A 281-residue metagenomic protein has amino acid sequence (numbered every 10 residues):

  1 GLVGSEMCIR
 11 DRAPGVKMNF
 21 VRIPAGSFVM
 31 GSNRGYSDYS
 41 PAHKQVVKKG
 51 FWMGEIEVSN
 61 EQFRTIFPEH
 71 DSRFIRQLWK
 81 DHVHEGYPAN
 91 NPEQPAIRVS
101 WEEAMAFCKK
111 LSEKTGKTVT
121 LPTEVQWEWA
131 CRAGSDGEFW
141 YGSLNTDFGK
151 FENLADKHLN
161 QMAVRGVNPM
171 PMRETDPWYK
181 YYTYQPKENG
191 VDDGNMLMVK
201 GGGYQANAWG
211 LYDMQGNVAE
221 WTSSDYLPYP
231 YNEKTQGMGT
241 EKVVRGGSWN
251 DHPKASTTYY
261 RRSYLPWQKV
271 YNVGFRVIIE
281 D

Functional and structural regions predicted by a protein language model:
G1-I9: Short, small-residue-biased leader/transition segments that mark boundaries at the very start of proteins
G1-L2, R22, W52, E57 (+4 more regions): Short aromatic/basic micro-patch
S5, M18-F20, V119: Short glycine-aromatic motifs
R12-Q77, V99-E102, G216: A short glycine-rich, aromatic-capped structural motif
V21, W52, E138, E220 (+1 more regions): Residues embedded in well-ordered beta-strands
V29, N33-R34, D81-R262, P266-Y271: Functional-site microenvironments in short loops/helix caps that host divalent-cation chemistry
Y271-D281: Short, structured beta-strand segments at or near domain termini in extracellular proteins/domains
